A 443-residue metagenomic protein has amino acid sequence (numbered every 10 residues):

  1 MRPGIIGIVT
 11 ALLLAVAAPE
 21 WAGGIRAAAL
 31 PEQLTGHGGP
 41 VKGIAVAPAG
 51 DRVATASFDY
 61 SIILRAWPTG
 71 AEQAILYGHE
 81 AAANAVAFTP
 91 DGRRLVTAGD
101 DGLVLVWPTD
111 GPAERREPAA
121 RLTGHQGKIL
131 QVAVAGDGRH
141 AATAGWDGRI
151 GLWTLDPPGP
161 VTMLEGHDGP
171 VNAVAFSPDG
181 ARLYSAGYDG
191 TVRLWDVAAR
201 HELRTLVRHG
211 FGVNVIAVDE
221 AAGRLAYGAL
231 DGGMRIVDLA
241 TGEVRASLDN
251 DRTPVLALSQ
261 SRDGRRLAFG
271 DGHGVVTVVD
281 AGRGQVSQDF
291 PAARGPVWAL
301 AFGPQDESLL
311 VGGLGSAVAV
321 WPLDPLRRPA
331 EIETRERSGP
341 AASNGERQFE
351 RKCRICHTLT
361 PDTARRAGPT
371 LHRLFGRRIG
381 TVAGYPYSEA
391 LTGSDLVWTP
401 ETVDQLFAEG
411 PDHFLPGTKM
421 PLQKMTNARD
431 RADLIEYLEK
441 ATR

Functional and structural regions predicted by a protein language model:
L34-V41, Y77-A83, L122-I129, E165-V171 (+3 more regions): WD40/WD-repeat beta-propeller blade N-cap
P48-A49, P90-D91, G136-D137, P178-D179 (+3 more regions): Residue-level detector of Asp-centered blade-edge/turn motifs that repeat once per structural unit in beta-propeller
V53, L95, A141, L183 (+3 more regions): Hydrophobic beta-strand positions that form the internal "hydrophobic ladder" of WD40/Gbeta-like beta-propeller blades
A56-D59, A98-D101, T143-D147, A186-D189 (+3 more regions): Conserved strand-to-loop turn within each blade of WD40 beta-propeller repeats
P325-Q348: Electrostatic cytochrome c docking/interface patches
F349-L359, L434: The canonical Cys-X-X-Cys-His
R365, P369-P421, L434, L438: Extracytoplasmic electron-transfer domains, predominantly the class I c-type cytochrome c fold
